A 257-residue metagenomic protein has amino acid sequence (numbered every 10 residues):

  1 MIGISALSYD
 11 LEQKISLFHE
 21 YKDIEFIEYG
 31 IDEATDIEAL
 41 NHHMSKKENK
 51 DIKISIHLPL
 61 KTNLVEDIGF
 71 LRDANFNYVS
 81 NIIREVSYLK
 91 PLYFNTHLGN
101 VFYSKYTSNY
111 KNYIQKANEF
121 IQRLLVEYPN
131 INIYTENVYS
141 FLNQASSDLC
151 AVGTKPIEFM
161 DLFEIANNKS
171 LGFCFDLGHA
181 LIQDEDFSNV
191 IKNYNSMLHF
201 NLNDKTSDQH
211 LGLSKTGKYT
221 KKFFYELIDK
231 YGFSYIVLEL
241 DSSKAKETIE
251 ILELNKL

Functional and structural regions predicted by a protein language model:
M1, K22-I24, N49-K53, V86-Y93 (+5 more regions): A general structural motif
M1-R84: N-terminal pre-domain/capping segments
I2-A6, E25-Y29, I54-L58, F94-T96 (+4 more regions): Hydrophobic faces of well-ordered beta-strands that scaffold small-molecule active sites in alpha/beta enzyme cores
S8-D10, I31-T35, L58-T62, L98-F102 (+4 more regions): Active-site-proximal loop/turn and secondary-structure-junction residues that shape catalytic pockets, frequently
S16-L17, F76, K90-L92, F102-Y106 (+2 more regions): Histidine-acidic metal/acid-base catalytic patches
Y21, S45, R72, K111-Y113 (+4 more regions): Glycine-rich, phosphate-binding/catalytic loops in enzymes
D36-K50, Y78-L89, K116-V126, D184-Y194: Short amphipathic alpha-helices and their capping/turn segments at secondary-structure boundaries
L71-L171: Active-site acidic/histidine proton-transfer and metal-coordination neighborhood in alpha/beta enzyme cores
